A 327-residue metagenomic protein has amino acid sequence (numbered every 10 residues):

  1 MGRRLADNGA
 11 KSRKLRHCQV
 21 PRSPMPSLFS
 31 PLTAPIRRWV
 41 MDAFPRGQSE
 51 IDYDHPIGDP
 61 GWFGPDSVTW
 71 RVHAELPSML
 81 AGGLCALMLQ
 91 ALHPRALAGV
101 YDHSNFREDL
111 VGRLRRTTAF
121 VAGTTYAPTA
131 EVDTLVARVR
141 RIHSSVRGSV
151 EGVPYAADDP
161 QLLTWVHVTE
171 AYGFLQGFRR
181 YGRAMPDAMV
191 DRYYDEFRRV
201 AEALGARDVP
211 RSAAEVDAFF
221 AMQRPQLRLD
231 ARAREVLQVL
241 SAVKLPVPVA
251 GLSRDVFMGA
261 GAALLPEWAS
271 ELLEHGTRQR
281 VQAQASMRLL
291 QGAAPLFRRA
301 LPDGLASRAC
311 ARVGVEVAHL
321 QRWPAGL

Functional and structural regions predicted by a protein language model:
R13-L327: Mature, function-bearing regions of proteins
